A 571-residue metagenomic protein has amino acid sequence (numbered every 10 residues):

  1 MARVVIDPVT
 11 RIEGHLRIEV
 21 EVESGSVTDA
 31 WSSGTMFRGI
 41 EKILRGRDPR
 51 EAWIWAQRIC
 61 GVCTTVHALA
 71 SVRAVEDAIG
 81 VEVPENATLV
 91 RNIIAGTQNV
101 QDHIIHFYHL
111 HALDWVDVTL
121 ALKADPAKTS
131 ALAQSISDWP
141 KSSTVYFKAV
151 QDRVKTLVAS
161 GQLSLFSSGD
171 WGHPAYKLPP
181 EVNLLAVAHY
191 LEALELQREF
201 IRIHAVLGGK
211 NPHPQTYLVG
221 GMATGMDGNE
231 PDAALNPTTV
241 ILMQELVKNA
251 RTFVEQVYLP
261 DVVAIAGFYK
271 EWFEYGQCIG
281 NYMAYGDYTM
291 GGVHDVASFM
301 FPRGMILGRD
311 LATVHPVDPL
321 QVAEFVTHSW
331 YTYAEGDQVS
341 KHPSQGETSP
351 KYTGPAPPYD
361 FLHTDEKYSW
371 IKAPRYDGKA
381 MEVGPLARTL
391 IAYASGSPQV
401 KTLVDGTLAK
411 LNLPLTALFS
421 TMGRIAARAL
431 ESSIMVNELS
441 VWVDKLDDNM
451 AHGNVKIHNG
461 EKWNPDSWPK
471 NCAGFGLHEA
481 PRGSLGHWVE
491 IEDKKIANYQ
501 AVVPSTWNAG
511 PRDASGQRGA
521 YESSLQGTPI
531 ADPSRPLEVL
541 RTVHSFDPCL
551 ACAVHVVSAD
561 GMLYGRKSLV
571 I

Functional and structural regions predicted by a protein language model:
M1-R482, D493, V503-I571: Active-site bordering "gate/hinge" segments that shape substrate access to catalytic or cofactor-binding pockets
H487-E492: A translation/RNA-centric and nucleic-acid-associated enzymatic feature enriched in Class II aminoacyl-tRNA synthetases
A497: Catalytic-core signal marking the mid-to-C-terminal active-site face
